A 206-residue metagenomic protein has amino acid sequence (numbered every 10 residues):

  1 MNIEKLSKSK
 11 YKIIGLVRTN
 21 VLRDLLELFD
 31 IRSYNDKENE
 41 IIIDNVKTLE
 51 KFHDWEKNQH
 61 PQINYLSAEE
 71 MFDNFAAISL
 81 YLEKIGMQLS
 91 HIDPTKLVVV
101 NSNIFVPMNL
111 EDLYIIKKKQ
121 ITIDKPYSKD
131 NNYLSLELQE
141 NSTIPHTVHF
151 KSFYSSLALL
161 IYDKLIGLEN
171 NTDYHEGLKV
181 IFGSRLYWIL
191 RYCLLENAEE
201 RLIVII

Functional and structural regions predicted by a protein language model:
M1-I41: ATP-binding glycine-rich loop module of kinase domains
L25-L66: Conserved structural core of kinase catalytic domains
M71-F72: Activation segment signature within eukaryotic-like protein kinase domains
F75-Q88: Protein kinase catalytic-loop region centered on the HRD/HxD motif
H91-Y133: Activation segment/activation loop of eukaryotic-type protein kinase catalytic domains
L138-F150: Conserved end of the kinase activation segment
I181-E196: Conserved C-terminal C-lobe helix
L194-I205: A conserved short helix/loop substructure at the end of the activation segment of eukaryotic-like protein kinase domains
